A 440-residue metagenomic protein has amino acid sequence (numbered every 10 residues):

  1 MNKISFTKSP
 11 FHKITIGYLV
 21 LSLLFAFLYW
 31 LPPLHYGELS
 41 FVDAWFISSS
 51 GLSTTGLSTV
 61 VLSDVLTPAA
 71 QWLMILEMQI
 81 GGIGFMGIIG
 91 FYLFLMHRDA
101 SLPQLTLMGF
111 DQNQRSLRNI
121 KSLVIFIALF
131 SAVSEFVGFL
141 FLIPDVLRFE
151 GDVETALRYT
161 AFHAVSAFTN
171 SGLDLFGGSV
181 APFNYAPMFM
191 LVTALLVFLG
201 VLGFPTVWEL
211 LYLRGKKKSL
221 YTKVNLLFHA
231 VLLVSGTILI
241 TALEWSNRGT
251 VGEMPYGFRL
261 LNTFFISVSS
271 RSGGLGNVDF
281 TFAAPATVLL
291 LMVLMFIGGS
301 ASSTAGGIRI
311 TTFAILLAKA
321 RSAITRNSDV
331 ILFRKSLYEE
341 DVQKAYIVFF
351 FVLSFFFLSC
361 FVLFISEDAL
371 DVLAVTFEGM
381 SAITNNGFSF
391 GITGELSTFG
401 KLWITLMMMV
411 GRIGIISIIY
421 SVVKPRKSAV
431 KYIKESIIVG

Functional and structural regions predicted by a protein language model:
M1-G440: Membrane-proximal intracellular helices of multi-pass ion channels
